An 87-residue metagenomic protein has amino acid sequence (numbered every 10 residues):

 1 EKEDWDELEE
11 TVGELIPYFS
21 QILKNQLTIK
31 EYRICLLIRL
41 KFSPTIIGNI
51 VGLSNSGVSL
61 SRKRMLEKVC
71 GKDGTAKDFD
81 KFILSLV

Functional and structural regions predicted by a protein language model:
K2-V87: Cytosolic nucleotide-binding catalytic cores of signal-transduction proteins
